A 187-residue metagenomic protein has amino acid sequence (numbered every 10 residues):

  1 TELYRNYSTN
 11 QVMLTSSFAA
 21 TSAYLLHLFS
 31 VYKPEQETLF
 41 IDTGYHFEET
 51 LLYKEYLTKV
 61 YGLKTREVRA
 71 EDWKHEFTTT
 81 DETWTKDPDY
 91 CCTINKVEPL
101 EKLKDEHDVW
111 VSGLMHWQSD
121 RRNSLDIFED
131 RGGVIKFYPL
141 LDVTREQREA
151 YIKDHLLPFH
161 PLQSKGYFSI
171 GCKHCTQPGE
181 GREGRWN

Functional and structural regions predicted by a protein language model:
T1-N187: Nucleotide-activated chemistry modules centered on ATP-dependent adenylation/adenylyltransferase
